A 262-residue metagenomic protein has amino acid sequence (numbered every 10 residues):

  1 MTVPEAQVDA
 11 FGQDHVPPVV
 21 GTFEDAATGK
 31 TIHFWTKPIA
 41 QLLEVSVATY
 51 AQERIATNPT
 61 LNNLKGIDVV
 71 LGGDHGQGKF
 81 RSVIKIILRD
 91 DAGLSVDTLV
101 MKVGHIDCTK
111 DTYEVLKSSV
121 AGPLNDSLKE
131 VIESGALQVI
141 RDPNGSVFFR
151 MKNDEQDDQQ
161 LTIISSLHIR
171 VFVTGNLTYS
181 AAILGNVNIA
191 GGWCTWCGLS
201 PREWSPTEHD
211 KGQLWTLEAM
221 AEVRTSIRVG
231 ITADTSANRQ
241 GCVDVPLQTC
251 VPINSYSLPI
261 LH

Functional and structural regions predicted by a protein language model:
T2, T22, A26-Q41, N63 (+6 more regions): Intrinsic disorder
E5-V83, E155: Structured nucleic-acid-interacting core domains from mobile-element enzymes and related host factors, especially RNase
Q7, I39, L43-V47, A51 (+4 more regions): Generic structural signal of hydrophobic/aromatic residues within well-ordered alpha-helices of folded domains
N63-S118, G122, L199: Acidic, metal-ligating active-site segments
L71-G72, L124, I169, C194: Generic structural hydrophobic/aromatic packing signal, biased to beta-strands
L116-A136: Inter-domain linker/hinge segments that demarcate the starts of reverse transcriptase and RNase H-type modules
K129-H262: Charged (Asp/Glu and Lys/Arg) segments that form or flank catalytic channels of large polymer- and nucleotide-handling
